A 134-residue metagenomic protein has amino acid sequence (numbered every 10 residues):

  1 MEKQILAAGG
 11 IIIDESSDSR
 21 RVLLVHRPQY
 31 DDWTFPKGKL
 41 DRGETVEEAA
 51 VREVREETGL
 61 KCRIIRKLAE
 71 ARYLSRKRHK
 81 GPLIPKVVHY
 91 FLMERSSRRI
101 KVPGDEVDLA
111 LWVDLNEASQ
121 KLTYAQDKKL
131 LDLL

Functional and structural regions predicted by a protein language model:
M1-R21: Conserved N-terminal beta-strand and adjoining loop/helix that marks the start of the Nudix/MutT-like hydrolase domain
K3-I5, D32, A110-L111: A residue-level structural signature of the nucleotidyltransferase/glycosyltransferase Rossmann-like core
L6-A8, R20, K86-H89, D108: Change "...and in nucleic-acid phosphodiester-cleaving endonucleases..." to "...and in nucleic-acid processing enzymes
I12-D14, H26, E94-R95: Residue-level signal for short segments within beta-strands and strand-turn junctions of well-structured beta-sheet
D18-K61: Conserved Nudix-box catalytic region and its N-terminal flanking loop in Nudix hydrolases and closely related
T34, P85, W112: Short aromatic/basic micro-patch
G59-R98: Active-site segment of metal-dependent pyrophosphate-handling enzymes, primarily the Nudix hydrolase catalytic core
Y90, E94, R99-D132: NUDIX/MutT-family hydrolases
